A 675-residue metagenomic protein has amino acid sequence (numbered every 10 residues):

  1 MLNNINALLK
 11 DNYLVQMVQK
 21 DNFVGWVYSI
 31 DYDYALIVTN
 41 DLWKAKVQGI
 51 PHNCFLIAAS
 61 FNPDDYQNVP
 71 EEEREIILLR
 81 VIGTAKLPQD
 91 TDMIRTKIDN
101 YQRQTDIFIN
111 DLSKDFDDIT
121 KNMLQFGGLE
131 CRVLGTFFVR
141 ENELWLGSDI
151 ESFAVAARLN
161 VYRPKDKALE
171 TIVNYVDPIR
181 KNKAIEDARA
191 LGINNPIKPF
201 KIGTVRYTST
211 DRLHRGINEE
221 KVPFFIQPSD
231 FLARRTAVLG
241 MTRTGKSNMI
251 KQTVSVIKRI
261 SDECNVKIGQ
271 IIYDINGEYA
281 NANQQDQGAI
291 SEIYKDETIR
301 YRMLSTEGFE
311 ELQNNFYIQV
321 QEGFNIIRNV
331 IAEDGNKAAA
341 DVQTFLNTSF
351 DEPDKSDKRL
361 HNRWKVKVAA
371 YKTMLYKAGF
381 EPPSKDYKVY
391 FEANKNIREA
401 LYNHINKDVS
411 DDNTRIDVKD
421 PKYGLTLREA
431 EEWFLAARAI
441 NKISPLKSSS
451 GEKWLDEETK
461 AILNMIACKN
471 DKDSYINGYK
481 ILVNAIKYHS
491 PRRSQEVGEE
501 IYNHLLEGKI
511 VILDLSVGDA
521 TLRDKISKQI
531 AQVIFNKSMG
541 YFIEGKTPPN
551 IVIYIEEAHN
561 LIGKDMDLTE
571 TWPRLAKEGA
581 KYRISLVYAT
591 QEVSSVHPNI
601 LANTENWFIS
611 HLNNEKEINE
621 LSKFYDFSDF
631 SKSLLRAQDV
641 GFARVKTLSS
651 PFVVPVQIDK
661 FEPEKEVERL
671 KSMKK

Functional and structural regions predicted by a protein language model:
M1-G240, N248-M249, T253, I260-C264 (+2 more regions): Basic- and hydrophobic-enriched, low-structure N-terminal and domain-boundary segments that flank ATP-binding catalytic
K97-I98, M241, Q284-I293, F316-I318 (+4 more regions): Short secondary-structure boundary/capping segments
T210-L304, T569, P598, V645 (+2 more regions): Glycine-rich phosphate-binding loop of nucleotide-binding enzymes
I257-D262, I534-M539, T571-V587: Substrate-engagement module of ASCE P-loop NTPases
K267-I271, E507-V511, P548-V552, Y582-V587: Loop/turn-to-beta-strand initiation segments
G277-A289, S305-T306, E310, N314-R574 (+2 more regions): P-loop NTPase motor domains
K358, K365, S384, K525 (+1 more regions): Conserved P-loop NTPase motor module
L575-D659: Conserved ATP-driven motor cores of ASCE-family P-loop NTPases powering translocation/secretion/packaging/pilus
